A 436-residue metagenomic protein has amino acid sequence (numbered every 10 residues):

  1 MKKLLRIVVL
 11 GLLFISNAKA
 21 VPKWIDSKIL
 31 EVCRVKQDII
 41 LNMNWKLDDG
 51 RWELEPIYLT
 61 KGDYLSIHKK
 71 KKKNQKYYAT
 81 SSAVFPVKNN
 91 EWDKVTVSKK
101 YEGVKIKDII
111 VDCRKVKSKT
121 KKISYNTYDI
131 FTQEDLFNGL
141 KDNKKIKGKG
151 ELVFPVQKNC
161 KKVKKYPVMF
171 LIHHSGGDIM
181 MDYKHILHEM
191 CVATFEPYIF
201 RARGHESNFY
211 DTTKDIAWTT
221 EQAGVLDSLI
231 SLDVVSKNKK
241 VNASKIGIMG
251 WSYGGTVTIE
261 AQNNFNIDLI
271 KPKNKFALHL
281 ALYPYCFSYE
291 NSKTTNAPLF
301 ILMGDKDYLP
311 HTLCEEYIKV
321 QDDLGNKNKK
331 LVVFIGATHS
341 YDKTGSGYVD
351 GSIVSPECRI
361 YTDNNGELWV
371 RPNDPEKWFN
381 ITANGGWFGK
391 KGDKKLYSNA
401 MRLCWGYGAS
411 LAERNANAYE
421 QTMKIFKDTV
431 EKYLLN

Functional and structural regions predicted by a protein language model:
P22-I29, Q75-V116: Boundary regions of SH3-family modules and the immediately adjacent low-complexity/disordered segments in eukaryotic
V116-V163: N-terminal cap/lid segment of alpha/beta-hydrolase-fold proteins
L136, G177-M181, H185-E189, I199-A223 (+4 more regions): Cap/lid segment of the alpha/beta-hydrolase catalytic domain
V163-H174: Short beta-strand element of the alpha/beta-hydrolase
D215-K239, E260: Alpha/beta-hydrolase active-site loop
T295, I301-M303: Short beta-strand/loop motif that positions the catalytic acidic residue of the alpha/beta-hydrolase fold
Y308-E316: Conserved alpha/beta-hydrolase "acid-adjacent" motif
D323-K329, I335-N436: Alpha/beta-hydrolase-fold serine-hydrolase catalytic core, especially in secreted/extracellular enzymes
